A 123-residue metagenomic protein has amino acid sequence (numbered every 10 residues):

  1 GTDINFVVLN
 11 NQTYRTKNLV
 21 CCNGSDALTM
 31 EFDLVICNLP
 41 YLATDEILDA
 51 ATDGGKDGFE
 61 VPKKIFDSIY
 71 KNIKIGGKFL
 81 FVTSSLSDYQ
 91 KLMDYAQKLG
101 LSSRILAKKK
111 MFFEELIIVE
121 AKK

Functional and structural regions predicted by a protein language model:
G1-C37, A43-T44: Conserved SAM/SAH cofactor-binding pocket of Class I
T2, G55, V82: Active-site-adjacent beta-strand anchor residues
T13-Y14, I47-A50, L92-D94: Short amphipathic alpha-helical segments
M30-F32, I47, L92, L116: Short, well-ordered secondary-structure micro-motifs
I36-N38, Q97-K98: Short, hinge-like loop/turn segments at secondary-structure boundaries
L39-K64: Mobile active-site "lid"/loop adjacent to the S-adenosyl-L-methionine
V61-E120: Conserved Class I SAM-dependent methyltransferase catalytic core
